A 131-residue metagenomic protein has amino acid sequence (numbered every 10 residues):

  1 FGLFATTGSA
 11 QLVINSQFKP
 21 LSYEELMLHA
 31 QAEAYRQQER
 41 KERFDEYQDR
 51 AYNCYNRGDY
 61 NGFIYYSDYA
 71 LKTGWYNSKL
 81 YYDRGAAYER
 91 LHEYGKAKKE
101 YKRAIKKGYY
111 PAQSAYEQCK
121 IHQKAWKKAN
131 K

Functional and structural regions predicted by a protein language model:
G2-Q38: Long, contiguous interaction/recruitment modules in multidomain scaffold/adaptor proteins
D45, K79, P111-Q113: Start-of-helix register in tetratricopeptide repeats
N56, R90, Q118-W126: Register position in tetratricopeptide repeats
